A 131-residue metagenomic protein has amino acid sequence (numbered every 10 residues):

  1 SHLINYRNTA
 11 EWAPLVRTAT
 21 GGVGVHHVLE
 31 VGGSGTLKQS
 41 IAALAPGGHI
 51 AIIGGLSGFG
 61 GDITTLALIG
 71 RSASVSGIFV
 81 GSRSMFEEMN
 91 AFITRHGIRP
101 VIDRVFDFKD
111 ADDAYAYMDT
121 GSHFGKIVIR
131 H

Functional and structural regions predicted by a protein language model:
S1-I4, A19-T20, A67-G70, F92-R95 (+1 more regions): Short, hinge-like loop/turn segments at secondary-structure boundaries
S1-T36: Adenosine-nucleotide cofactor-binding segment
A13-R17, K38-I41, N90, D112-Y115: Short hydrophobic/charged patches on amphipathic alpha-helices used for structural packing and interfaces
G22, I98-V101, D113-H131: C-terminal capping/lid region of NAD(P)-dependent oxidoreductase domains
V31-V101, V105, H131: Glycine-rich phosphate-binding loop and adjacent beta-alpha segment of Rossmann(oid) nucleotide-cofactor-binding
D107-D110: A conserved short coil-to-beta-strand element within the FAD-binding core of flavoproteins
